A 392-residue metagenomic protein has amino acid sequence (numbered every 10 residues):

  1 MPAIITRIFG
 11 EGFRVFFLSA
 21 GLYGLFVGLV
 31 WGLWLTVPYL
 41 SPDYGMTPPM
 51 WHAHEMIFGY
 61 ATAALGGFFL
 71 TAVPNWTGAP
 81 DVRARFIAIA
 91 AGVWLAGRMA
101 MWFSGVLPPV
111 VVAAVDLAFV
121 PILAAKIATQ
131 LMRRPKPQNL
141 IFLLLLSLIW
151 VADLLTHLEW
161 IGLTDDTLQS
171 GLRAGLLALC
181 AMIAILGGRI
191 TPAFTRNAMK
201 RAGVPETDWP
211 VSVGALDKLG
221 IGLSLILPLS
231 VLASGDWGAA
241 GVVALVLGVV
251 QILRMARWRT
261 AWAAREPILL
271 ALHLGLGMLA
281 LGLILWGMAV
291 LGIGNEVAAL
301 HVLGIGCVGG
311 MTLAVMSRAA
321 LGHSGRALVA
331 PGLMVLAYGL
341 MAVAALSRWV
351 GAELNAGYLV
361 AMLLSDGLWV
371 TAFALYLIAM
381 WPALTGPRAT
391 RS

Functional and structural regions predicted by a protein language model:
M1-S392: Hydrophobic alpha-helical transmembrane segments of multi-pass integral membrane proteins
